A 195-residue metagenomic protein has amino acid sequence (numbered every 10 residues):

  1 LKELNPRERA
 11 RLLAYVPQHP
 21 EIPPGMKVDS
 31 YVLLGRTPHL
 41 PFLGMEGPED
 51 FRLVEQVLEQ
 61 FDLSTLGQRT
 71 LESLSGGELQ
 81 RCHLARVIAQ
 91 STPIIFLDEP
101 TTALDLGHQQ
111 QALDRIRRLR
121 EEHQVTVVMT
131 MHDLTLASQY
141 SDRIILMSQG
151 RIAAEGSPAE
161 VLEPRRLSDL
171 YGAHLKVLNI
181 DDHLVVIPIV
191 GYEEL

Functional and structural regions predicted by a protein language model:
L1-E8: ABC ATPase NBD Q-loop/coupling interface
L33, P48-L66, S91: Conserved ABC ATPase "signature" region
G44, T70-L74, E78: Conserved ABC ATPase signature
I95-E99: Catalytic Walker B motif of ABC-type/P-loop ATPase nucleotide-binding domains
Q110-H123: Helical segment within the ABC ATPase nucleotide-binding domain
S168-L195: ABC ATPase nucleotide-binding domains
